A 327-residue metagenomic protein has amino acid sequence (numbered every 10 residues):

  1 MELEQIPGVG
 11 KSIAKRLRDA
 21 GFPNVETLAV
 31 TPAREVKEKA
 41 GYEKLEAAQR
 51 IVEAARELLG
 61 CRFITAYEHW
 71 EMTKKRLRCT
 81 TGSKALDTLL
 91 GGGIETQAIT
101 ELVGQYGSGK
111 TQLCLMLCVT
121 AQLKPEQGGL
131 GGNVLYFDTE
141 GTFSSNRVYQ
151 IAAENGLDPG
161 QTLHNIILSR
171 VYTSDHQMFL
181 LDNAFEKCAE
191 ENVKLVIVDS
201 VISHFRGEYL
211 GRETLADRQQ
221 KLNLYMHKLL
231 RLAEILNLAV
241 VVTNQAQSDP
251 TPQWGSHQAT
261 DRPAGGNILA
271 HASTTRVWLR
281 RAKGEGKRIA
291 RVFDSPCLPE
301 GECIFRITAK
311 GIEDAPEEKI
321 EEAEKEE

Functional and structural regions predicted by a protein language model:
M1-I64: Compact, charge-rich alpha-helical regulatory domains located at protein termini
R16, I51-Q161: The Walker A/P-loop phosphate-binding site
A54-C61, L89-G93, Q105, T120-G128 (+8 more regions): Conserved, well-folded catalytic cores of nucleic-acid-processing and energy-transducing macromolecular machines
T80-S83, D87, T96, T111-Q112 (+6 more regions): Amphipathic alpha-helical transducer elements in NTP-driven molecular machines
T100, L135-F137, I167-S169, V241 (+1 more regions): Hydrophobic/aromatic beta-strand patches that form the interior of the parallel beta-sheet core in alpha/beta enzyme
G104, D138, R170, S200 (+3 more regions): Flexible glycine-/small-residue-rich
G129-A216: Conserved inter-motif catalytic segment of the P-loop NTP-binding fold
Q219-N223, H227-E327: Phosphate-binding/switch region of NTP-binding enzymes
